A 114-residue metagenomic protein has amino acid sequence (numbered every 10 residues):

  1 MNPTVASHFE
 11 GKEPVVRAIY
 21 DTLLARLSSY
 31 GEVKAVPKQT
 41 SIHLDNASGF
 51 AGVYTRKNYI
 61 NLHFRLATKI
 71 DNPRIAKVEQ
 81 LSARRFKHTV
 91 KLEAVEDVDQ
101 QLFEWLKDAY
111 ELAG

Functional and structural regions predicted by a protein language model:
M1-G114: Charge-dense, helix-prone N-terminal extensions
